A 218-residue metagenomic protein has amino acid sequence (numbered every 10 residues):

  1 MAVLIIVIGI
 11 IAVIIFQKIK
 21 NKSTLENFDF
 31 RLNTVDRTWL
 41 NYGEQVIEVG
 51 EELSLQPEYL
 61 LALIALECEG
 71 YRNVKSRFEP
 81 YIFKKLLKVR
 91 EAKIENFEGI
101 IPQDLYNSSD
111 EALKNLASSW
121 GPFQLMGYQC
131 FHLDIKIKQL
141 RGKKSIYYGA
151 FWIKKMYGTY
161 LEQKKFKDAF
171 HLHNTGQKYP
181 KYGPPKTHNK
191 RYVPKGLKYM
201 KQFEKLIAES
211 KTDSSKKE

Functional and structural regions predicted by a protein language model:
M1-Q17: Single-pass alpha-helical membrane anchors
I19-E218: Catalytic glycan-binding domains that act on GlcNAc-containing polysaccharides
